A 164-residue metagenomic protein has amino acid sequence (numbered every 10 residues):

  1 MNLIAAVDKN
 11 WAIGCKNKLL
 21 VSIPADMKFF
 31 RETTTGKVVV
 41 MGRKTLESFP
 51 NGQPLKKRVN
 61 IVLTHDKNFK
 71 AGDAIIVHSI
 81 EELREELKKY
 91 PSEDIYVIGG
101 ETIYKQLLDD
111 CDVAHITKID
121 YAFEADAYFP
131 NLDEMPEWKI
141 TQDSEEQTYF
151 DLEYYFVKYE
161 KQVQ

Functional and structural regions predicted by a protein language model:
M1-Q164: Enzymes that bind and transform nitrogen-containing heteroaromatic metabolites
